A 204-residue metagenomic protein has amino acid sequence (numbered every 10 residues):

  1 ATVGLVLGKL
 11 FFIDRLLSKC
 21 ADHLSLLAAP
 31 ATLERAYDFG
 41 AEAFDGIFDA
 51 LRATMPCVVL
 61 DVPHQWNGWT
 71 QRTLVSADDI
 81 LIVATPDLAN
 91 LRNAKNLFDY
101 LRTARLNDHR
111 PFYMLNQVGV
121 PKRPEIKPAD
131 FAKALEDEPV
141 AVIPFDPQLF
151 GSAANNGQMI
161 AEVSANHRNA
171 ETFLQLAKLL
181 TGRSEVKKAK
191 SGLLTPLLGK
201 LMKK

Functional and structural regions predicted by a protein language model:
A1-L26, A141: Phosphate-binding loop that captures ATP/GTP phosphates
L27-T70: Phosphate-binding/switch loop-helix module in NTP-utilizing enzymes
A77-N96: Conserved Switch II/interswitch segment of TRAFAC-class P-loop GTPases
A84-T85, P111-R123, V142-Q148, A165: G-domain G4 guanine-recognition motif of GTPases
L91-R110: Conserved C-terminal guanine-recognition region of P-loop GTPase G domains, centered on the G4
V118, A132-I160, F173: Beta-strand-loop-alpha "switch" segments that mediate conformational coupling across diverse proteins
G157-K204: NTP-binding/hydrolysis catalytic cores, primarily Walker-type P-loop NTPases
